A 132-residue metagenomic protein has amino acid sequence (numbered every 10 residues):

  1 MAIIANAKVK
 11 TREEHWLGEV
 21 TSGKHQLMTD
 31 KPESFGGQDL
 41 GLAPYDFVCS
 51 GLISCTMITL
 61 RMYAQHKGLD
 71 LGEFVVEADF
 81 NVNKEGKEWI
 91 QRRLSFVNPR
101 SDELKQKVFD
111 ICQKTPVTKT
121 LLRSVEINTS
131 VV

Functional and structural regions predicted by a protein language model:
M1-C49, R61-V132: Extended beta-strand/beta-hairpin segments
L52-T56: Alpha-helical metal-binding/catalytic segments enriched in His/Glu/Asp
